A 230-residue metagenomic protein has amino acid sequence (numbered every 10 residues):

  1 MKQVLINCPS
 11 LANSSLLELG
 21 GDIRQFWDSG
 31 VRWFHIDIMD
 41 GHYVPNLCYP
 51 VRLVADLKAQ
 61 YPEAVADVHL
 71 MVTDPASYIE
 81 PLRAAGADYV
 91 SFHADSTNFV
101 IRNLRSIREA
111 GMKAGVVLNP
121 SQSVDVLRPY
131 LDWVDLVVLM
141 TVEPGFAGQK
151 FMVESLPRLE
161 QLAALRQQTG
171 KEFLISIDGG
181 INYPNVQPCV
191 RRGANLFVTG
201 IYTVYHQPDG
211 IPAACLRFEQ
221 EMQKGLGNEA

Functional and structural regions predicted by a protein language model:
L5-S10, F34-I36, L57, A66-L70 (+5 more regions): Hydrophobic faces of well-ordered beta-strands that scaffold small-molecule active sites in alpha/beta enzyme cores
L19, F26, D37, L82 (+6 more regions): Conserved, mostly hydrophobic/aromatic
I23, D74-A84, Q122-W133, G180-F197: Catalytic cores of alpha/beta
F34-V51, V142-K150, Y205-Q207: Glycine-rich, proline-tolerant flexible connector loops at the mouths of alpha/beta enzymes
I36-S106: N-terminal active-site wall of soluble small-molecule enzyme domains
F92-N98, V138-K150, R192-A214: Glycine-rich phosphate-binding active-site loops on the catalytic face of alpha/beta enzymes
I107, V190, V204-A230: C-terminal helical cap(s) of enzyme catalytic domains, especially alpha/beta-barrels
L118-S155: Histidine/lysine/aspartate-rich catalytic loop segments that bind and position anionic ligands
